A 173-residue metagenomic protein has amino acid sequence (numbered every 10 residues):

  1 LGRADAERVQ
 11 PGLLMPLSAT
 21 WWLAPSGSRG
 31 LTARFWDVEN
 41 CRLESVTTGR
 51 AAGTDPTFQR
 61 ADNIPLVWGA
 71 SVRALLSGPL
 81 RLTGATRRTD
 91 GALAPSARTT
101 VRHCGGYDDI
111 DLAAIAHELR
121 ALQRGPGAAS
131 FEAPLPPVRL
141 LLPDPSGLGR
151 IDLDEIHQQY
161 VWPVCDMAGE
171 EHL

Functional and structural regions predicted by a protein language model:
L1-L23, G27-L173: Long, compositionally biased intrinsically disordered terminal regions
